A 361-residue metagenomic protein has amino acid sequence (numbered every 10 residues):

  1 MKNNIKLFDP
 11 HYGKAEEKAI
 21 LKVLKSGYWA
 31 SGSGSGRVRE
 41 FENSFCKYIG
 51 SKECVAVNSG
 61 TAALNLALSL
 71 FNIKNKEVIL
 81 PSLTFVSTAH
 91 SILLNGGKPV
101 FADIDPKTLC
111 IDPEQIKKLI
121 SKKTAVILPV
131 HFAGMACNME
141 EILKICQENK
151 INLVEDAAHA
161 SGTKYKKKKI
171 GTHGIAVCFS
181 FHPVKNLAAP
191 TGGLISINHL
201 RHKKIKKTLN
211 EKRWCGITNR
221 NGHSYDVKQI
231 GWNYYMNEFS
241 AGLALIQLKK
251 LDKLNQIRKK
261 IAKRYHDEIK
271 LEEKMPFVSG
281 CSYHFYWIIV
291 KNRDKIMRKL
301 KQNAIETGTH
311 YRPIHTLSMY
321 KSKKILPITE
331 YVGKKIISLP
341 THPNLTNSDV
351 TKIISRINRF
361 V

Functional and structural regions predicted by a protein language model:
M1-A30, P340: N-terminal "arm"/small-domain region of PLP-dependent enzymes with the aminotransferase-like
S31-E77, L83, S91-N95, F101-D103 (+1 more regions): Phosphate-binding glycine-rich loop
E40-N43, Y48-C54, T61, E114 (+5 more regions): PLP-dependent aminotransferase class I/II
E77, S82-T84, D103-D105, A157 (+3 more regions): Nucleotide-sugar donor-binding loop of glycosyltransferases
H90-I92, I145, F239: Hydrophobic/aromatic ligand-binding patch that stacks against planar heteroaromatic rings of cofactors or nucleotides
N95, E148-N149, N303: Helix C-cap/helix->beta junction micro-motif
K107-H202: Active-site phosphate-binding strand-loop segment of PLP-dependent enzymes
